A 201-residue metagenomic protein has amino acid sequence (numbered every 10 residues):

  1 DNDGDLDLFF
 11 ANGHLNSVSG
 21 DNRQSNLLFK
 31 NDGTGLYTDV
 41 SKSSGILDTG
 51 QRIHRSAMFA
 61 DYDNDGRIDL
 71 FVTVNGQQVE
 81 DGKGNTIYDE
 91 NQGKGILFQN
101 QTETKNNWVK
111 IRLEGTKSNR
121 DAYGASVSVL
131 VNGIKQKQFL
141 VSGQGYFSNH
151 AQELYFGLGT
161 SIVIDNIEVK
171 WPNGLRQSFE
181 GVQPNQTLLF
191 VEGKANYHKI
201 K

Functional and structural regions predicted by a protein language model:
D1-N2, H54-N64, T73: Beta-propeller blade termini
F9-G13, F71-T73: Residue-level marker for isolated small/hydroxyl-bearing positions within beta-strands of beta-sheet-rich domains
H14-S17, Q77-V79: Short glycine/acidic-enriched loop and turn motifs that connect beta-strands
Q24, I53-R55, G93: Beta-rich catalytic cores
S25-D32, G95-Q99: Beta-propeller blade signature
G35-L47: Blade-edge beta-strand/turn elements of extracellular beta-propeller and related beta-sheet repeat scaffolds
S44, R67-K201: Gly/Ser/Thr/Pro-enriched helix-cap/hinge segments flanking short amphipathic alpha-helices
